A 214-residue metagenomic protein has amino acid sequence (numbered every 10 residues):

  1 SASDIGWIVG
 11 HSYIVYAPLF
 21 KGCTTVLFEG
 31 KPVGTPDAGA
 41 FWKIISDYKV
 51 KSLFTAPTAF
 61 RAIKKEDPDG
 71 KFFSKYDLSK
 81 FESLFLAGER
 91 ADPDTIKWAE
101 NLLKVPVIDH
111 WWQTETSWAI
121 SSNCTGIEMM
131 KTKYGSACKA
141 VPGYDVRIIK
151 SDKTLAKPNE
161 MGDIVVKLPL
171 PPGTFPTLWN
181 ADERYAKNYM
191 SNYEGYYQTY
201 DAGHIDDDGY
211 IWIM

Functional and structural regions predicted by a protein language model:
A2, F28-E29, L86-A87, I149-S151 (+3 more regions): Thr-Gly-centered strand-to-loop micro-motif
D4, G88, W112, C138 (+1 more regions): Active-site glycine-centered loops adjacent to acidic/histidine catalytic or metal-binding residues that shape
I5-S52, K65-K71: Conserved AMP-binding/adenylation subdomain of ANL enzymes
Y16, F20-C23, K51-T55, K64-K131 (+2 more regions): Gly/Ser/Thr-rich phosphate-binding loop
T58-R61, E89-R90, P169-G173: Alpha-helix/helix-capping structural signal
K97, G135, E183: Active-site phosphate/pyrophosphate- and oxyanion-stabilizing loops and adjacent acidic/basic residues in soluble
K133-A140, L155, N188, Y193-E194: Short Gly/Pro-enriched turn/cap motifs at secondary-structure boundaries
N159, V165-M214: Conserved ATP-binding/catalytic segment of the ANL
